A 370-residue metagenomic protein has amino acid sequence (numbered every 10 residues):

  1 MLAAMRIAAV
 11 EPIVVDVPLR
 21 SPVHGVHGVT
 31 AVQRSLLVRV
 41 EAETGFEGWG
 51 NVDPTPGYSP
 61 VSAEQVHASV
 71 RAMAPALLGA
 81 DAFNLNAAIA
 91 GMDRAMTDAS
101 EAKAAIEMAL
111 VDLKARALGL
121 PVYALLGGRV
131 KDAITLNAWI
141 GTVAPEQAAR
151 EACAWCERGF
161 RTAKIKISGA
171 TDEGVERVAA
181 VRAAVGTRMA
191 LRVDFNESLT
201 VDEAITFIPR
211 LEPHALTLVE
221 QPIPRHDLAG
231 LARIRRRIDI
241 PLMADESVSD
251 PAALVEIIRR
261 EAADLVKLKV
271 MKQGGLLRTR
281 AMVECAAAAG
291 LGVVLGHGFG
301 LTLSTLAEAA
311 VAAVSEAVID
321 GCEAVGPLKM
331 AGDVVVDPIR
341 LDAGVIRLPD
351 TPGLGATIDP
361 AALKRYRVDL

Functional and structural regions predicted by a protein language model:
L2-W49, D53-Y58, M330-G332: Structured beta-strand/loop patches that form or line metal/cofactor-binding pockets in enzymes
I7, V38, G45, M73 (+10 more regions): Conserved, mostly hydrophobic/aromatic
A9, E41-A117: Metal- or metallocofactor-binding catalytic centers and their adjacent structured scaffolds across diverse enzyme
N51, K164, E220, V266-K267 (+1 more regions): Conserved beta-strand positions in the central sheet of alpha/beta enzyme cores
V52-P60, W139-V143, V294: Glycine-rich phosphate/pyrophosphate-binding beta-alpha loops
A68, M73, P209, A215 (+2 more regions): Shared catalytic-loop signature of beta/alpha-barrel
A124-I238: Metal-dependent enolase-superfamily TIM-barrel catalytic cores that perform enediolate-based chemistry
K329-L370: C-terminal extensions of enzymes
